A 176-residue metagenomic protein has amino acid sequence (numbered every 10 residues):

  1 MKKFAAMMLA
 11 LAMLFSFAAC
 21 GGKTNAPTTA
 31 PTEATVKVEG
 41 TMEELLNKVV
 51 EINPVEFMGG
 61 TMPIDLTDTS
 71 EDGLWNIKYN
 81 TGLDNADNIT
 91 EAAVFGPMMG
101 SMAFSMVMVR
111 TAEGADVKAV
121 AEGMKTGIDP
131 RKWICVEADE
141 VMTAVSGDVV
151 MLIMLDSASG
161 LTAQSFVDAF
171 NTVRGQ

Functional and structural regions predicted by a protein language model:
M1-F4, M8: Positively charged n-region of N-terminal signal peptides that target proteins for export
F15-A19: C-terminal motif of bacterial Sec signal peptides marking the signal peptidase cleavage site
G21-T24: Bacterial signal peptide processing site
V38-P97, V117, A121: Surface-exposed, low-hydrophobicity interaction/linker segments
M98-M99, C135-Q176: A short, solvent-exposed beta-edge/loop patch
M102-E113: A short acidic-to-branched-hydrophobic micro-motif
G114-E122, G160-Q164: Short, conserved charged micro-motifs
A121-M142: An anionic, turn-rich surface loop/hairpin at beta-sheet edges that serves as a generic interaction/coordination patch
